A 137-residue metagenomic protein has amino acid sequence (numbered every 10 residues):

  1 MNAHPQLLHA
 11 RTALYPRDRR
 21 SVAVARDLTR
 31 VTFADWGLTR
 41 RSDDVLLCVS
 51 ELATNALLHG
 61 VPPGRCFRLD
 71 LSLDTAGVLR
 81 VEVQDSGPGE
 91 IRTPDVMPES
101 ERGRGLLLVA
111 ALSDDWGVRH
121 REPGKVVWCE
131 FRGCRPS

Functional and structural regions predicted by a protein language model:
M1-T12, L57-S137: Conserved beta-strand-loop-beta-strand hairpin that lines the nucleotide-binding pocket of ATP/GTP-utilizing enzymes
T12-V24: STAS-typified acidic loop motif
Y15, V31, T54-N55: Preference for short coil/turn "hinge" residues that link or interrupt alpha-helices
A23-S50: Conserved short strand/loop->alpha-helix "switch" segment adjacent to the catalytic nucleotide/phosphoryl-transfer site
D44-P62: Histidine-centered phosphotransfer motif of kinases
